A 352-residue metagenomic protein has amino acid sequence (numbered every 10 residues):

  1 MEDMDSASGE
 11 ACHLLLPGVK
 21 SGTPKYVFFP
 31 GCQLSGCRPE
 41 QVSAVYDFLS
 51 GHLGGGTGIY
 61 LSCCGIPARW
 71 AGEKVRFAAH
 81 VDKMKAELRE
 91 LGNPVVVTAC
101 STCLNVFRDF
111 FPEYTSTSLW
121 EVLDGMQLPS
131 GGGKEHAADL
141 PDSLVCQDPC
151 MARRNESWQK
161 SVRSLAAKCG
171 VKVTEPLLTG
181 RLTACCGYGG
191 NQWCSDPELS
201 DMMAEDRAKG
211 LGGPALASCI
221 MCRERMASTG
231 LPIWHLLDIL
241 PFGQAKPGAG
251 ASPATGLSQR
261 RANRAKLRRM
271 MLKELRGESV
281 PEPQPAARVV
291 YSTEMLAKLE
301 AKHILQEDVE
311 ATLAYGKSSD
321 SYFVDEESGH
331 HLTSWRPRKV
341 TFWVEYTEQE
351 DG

Functional and structural regions predicted by a protein language model:
M1, L16-K25, G51-G55, L88-P94 (+6 more regions): Iron-sulfur (Fe-S) cluster-binding modules
M1-Y114, S258-L275: Iron-sulfur-cluster electron-transfer modules
G31-S35, Y60-G72, V97-V106, Q147-E156 (+2 more regions): Local cysteine-cluster metal-coordination motifs and their immediate loop/turn environment, predominantly Fe-S cluster
L34-Q41, V45, M151-L165: Active-site glycine- and acidic-residue-rich loops that bind and position anionic ligands or nucleotide-like cofactors
L61, L119-L123, D148, L177 (+1 more regions): Residues at the C-termini of beta-strands that transition into short coil/loop
R76-F77, P197-S200, L231: Short cysteine/histidine-rich zinc-coordinating motifs and their immediately flanking basic loops
F111-Q127: C-terminal, non-catalytic macromolecule-binding modules
G248-G352: Ribonuclease/tRNase effector modules and their secretory precursors
